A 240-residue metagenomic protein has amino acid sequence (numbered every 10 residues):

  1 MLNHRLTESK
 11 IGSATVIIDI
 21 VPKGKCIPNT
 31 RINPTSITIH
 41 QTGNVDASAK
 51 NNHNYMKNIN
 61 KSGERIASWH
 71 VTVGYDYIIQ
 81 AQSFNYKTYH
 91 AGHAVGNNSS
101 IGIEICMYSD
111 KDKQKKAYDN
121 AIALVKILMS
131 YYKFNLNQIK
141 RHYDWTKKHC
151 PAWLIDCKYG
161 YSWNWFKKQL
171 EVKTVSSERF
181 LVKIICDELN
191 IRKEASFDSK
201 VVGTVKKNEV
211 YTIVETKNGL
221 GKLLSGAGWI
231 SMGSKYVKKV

Functional and structural regions predicted by a protein language model:
M1-N97, V210: N-terminal catalytic cores of peptidoglycan-degrading enzymes
M1-P34, S99, I105-E178, V240: Basic/polar, cationic surfaces and motifs that engage anionic cell-wall and phosphate/carboxylate ligands
T42, I185-R192: Generic short beta-strand segments
G43-A47, D76-I79, F84-Y89, M107-D112 (+3 more regions): Solvent-exposed loop/turn segments at secondary-structure junctions within structured extracellular/periplasmic domains
E178-C186: A short beta-strand micro-motif
A195-K200: Short alpha-helix capping/helix-loop boundary micro-motifs
T204-K239: SH3/SH3-like beta-barrel superfamily modules
